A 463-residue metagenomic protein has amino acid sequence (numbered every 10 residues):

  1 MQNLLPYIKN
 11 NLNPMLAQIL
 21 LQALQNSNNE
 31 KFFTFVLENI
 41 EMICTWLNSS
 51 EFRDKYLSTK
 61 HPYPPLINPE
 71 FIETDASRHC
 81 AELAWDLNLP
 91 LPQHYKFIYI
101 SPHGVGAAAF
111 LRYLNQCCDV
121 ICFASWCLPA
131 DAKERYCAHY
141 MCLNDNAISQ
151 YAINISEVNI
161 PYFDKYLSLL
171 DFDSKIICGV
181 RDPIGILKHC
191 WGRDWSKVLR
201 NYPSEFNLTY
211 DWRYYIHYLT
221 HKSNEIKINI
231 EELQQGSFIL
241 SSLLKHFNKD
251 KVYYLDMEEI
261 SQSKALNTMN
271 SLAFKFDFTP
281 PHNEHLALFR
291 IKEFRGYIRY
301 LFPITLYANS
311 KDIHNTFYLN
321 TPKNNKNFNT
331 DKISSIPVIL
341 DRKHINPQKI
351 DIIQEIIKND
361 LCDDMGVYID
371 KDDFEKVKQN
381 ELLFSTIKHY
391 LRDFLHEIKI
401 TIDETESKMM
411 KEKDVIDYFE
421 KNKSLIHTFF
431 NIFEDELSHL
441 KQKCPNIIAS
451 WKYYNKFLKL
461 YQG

Functional and structural regions predicted by a protein language model:
M1-P90, F278-G463: PAPS-dependent sulfotransferases, especially Golgi type II membrane carbohydrate sulfotransferases
N3-P6, N10, A17-I19, A23-F206 (+1 more regions): PAPS-dependent sulfotransferase catalytic domain
A109, Y113, I239-S242, S271 (+5 more regions): Amphipathic alpha-helical segments that form well-ordered structural scaffolds and often line/cohere around active
Y162-H285, I291-C362, V367, A449 (+1 more regions): PAPS-dependent sulfotransferase catalytic domain
